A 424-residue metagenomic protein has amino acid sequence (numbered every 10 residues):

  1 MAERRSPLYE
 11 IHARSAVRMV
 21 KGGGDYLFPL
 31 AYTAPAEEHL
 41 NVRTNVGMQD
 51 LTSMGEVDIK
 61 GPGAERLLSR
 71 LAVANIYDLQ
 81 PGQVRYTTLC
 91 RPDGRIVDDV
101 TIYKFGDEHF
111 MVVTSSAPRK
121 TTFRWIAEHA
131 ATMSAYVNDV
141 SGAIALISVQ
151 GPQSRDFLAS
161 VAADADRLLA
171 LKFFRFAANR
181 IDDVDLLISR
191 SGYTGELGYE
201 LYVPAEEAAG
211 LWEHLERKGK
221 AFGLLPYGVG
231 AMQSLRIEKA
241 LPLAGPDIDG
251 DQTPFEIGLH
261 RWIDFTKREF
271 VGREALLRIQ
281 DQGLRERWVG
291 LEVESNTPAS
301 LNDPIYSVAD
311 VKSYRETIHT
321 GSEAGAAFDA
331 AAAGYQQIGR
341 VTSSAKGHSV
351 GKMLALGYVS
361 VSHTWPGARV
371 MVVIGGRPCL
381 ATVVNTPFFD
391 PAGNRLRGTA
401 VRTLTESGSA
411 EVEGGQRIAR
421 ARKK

Functional and structural regions predicted by a protein language model:
M1-L30, A36, F105-K424: Conserved, structured C-terminal
M1-L89, R95-V97, R420-K423: Acidic, proline/glycine-enriched N-terminal capping motif
A74-H129: Well-ordered mid-protein domain cores that form the structural environment of catalytic cofactors
